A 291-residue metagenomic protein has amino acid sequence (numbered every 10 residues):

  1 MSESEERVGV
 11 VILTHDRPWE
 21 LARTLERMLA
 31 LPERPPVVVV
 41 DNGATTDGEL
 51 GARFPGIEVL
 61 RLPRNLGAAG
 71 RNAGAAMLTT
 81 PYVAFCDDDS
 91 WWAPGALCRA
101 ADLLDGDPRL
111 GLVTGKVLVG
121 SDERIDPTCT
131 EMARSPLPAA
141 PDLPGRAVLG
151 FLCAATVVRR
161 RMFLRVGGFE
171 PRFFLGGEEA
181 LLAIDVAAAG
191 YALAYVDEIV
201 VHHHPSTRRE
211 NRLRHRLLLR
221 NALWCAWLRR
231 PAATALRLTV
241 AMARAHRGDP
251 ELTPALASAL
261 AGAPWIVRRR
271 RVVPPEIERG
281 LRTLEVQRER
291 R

Functional and structural regions predicted by a protein language model:
M1-R27: N-proximal low-complexity "stem/linker" segments adjacent to membrane-targeting elements
E26-P35: Short, acidic, metal-binding catalytic loop of nucleotide-sugar glycosyltransferases
R27, V39-L50, R64, S90-A93: A conserved acidic beta->alpha catalytic loop
L50-M77: Conserved donor nucleotide-binding strand/loop of the catalytic core
G67-A76, S90-G167, R172-F174, A180: Acidic/His-rich active-site region of diverse nucleotide-sugar glycosyltransferases
V83: Short aromatic/hydrophobic "clamp" motif used to bind/position activated sugar donors
A189-L213, W224-C225: Active-site donor/metal-binding and catalytic loop motifs of nucleotide-sugar-dependent glycosylation enzymes
L217-L218, P231-R291: Non-catalytic, C-terminal membrane-associated alpha-helical segments of glycosyltransferases
